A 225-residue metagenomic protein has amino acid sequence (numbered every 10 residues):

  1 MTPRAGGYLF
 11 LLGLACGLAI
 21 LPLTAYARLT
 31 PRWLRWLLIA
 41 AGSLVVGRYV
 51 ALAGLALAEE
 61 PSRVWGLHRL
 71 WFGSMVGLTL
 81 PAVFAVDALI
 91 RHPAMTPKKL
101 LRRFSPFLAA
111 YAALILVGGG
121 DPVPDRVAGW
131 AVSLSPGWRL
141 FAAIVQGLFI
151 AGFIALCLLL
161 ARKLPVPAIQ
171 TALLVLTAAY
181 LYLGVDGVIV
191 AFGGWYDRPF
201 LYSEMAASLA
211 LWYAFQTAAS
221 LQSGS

Functional and structural regions predicted by a protein language model:
M1-A19, R139-V145: Hydrophobic transmembrane alpha-helical segments in integral membrane proteins
F10-C16, L34-A58, L173-V190: Hydrophobic alpha-helical transmembrane segments of multi-pass membrane proteins
G13-G17, F72-L80, L148, Y202-A207: Membrane-embedded alpha-helical segments of multi-pass membrane proteins, especially the transmembrane helices
L18-A27, A53-R63, F72-S105: Internal transmembrane alpha-helix with an interfacial aromatic "cap," most often the third helix
R28-L44, T96-F104, P165-L176, F200 (+1 more regions): Membrane-interfacial loop-to-transmembrane alpha-helix junctions, especially the N-terminal start
G47-L70, V123-V127, G187-P199: Helix-loop junctions on the outward
L89-I154: Membrane-proximal helix-loop-helix units in multi-pass membrane proteins
A151-S225: C-terminal transmembrane-bundle signature of multipass membrane proteins, characterized by strong activation on
